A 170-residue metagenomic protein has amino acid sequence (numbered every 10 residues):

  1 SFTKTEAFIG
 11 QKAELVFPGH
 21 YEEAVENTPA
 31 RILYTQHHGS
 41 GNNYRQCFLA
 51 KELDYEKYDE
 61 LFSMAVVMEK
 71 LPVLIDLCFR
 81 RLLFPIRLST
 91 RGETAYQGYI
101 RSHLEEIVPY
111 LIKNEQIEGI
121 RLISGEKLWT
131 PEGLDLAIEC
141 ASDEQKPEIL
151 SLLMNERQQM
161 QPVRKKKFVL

Functional and structural regions predicted by a protein language model:
S1-I100, L104-E126, T130, E139: Solvent-exposed loop and capping/linker segments of extracellular ligand-binding repeat ectodomains
E115-S124, Q145-Q158, P162: Ankyrin repeat structural motif
P131-I138, Q161-F168: Boundary/linker segments of alpha-helical solenoid repeat arrays
K146, K167-L170: Long, compositionally biased eukaryotic scaffolding/regulatory segments
